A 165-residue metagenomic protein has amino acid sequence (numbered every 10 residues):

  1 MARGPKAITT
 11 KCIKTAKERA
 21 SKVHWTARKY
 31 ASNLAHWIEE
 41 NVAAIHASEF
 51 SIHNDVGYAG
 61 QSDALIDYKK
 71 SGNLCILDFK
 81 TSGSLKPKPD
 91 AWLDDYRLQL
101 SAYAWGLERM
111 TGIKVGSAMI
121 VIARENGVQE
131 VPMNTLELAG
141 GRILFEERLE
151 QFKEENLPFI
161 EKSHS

Functional and structural regions predicted by a protein language model:
M1-A59: Metal-dependent nuclease catalytic cores that hydrolyze phosphodiester bonds in DNA/RNA, characterized by
A31, Q99-L100: The N-lobe alphaC helix and its flanking beta3-alphaC-beta4 segment of protein kinase-like domains, centered on
S48, A64, A118-M119: A structural signal for short, well-ordered beta-strand segments
S51-H53, D67-K69, V121-A123: A generic structural motif
H53, S82-S84, E125-N126: Short, solvent-exposed loop/turn segments at secondary-structure junctions
G60-P87, Y103: Conserved catalytic cores of phosphodiester-cleaving nucleases, focusing on short active-site segments
W92, Y96-Q99: Short, conserved glycine- and acidic-residue-centered signature motifs in active-site or ligand-binding loops
A102-S165: Metal-dependent nuclease catalytic regions and adjoining charged, substrate-binding loops involved in nucleic-acid end
